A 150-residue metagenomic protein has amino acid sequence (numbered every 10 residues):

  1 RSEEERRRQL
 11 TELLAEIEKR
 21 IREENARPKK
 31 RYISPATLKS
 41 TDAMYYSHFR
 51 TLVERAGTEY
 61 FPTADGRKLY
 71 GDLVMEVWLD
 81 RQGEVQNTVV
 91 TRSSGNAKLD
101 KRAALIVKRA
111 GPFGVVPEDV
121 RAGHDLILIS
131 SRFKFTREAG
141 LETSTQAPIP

Functional and structural regions predicted by a protein language model:
S2-I33, T51-G57, D80-R92, A104-V115 (+1 more regions): Conserved "boundary/linchpin" sites in short secondary-structure elements
Y32-M44: A short, highly charged nucleic-acid-interacting micro-segment common to nuclease and nuclease-linked defense proteins
F61-G66, D119: Surface-exposed patches in mature extracellular/periplasmic domains of secreted proteins
K68-L73: Short, small/polar residue-rich loop motifs at catalytic or cofactor-binding pockets
R92-K98: A short acidic/small-residue loop/turn micro-motif
